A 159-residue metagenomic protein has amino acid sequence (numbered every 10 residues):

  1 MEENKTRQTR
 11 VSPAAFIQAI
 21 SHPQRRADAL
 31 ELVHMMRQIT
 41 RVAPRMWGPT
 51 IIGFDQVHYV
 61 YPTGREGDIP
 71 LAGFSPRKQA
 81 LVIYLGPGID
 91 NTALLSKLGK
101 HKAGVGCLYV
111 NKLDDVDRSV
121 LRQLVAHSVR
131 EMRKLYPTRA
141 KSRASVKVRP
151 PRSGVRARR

Functional and structural regions predicted by a protein language model:
M1-R159: Charge-dense, helix-prone N-terminal extensions
